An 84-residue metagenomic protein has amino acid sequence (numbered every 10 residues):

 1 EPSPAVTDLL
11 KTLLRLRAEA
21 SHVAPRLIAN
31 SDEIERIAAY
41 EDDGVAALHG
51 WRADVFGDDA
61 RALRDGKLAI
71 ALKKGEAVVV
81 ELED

Functional and structural regions predicted by a protein language model:
E1-D84: Accessory DNA-binding and partner-docking regions appended to nucleic-acid-acting proteins, especially the terminal
